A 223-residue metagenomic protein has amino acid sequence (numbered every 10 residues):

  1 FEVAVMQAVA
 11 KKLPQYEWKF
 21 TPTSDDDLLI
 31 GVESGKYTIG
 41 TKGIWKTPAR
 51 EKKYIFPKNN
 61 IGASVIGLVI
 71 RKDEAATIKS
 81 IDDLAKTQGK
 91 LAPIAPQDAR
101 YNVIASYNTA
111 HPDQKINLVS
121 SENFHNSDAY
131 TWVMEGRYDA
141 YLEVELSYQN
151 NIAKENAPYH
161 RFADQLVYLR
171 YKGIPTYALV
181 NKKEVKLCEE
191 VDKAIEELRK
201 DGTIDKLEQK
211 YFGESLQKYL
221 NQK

Functional and structural regions predicted by a protein language model:
F1-I44, D201: Extracytoplasmic small-molecule ligand-binding "clamshell" domains of the periplasmic binding protein/Venus flytrap
M6-Y16, D98-N123, Y130, I152-P158: Ligand-binding cleft/hinge of the Venus flytrap
V9, V32-E33, L68, L84 (+2 more regions): Hydrophobic residues within well-ordered alpha-helices
W18-I30, A76, N117-T131, E135: Short helix-initiation/N-cap motifs at beta->coil->alpha
D27, E33, T41-K53, N102-S106 (+1 more regions): A ligand-binding cleft/hinge motif common to bilobed small-molecule-binding domains
G62-G67, E155-E196, E214-K223: Periplasmic-binding protein-like
R71-A92: Flexible hinge/capping segments at coil-to-helix
A99-V103, I195-F212: Periplasmic-binding protein-like
